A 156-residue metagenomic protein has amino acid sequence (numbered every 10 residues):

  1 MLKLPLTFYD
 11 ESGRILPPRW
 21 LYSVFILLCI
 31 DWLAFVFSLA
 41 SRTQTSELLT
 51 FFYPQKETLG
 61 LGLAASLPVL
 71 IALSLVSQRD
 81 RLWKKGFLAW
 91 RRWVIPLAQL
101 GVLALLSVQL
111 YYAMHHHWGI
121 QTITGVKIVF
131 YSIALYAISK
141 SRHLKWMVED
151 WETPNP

Functional and structural regions predicted by a protein language model:
M1-I30, A34: Cytosolic juxtamembrane helix and N-cap/initiation of the first transmembrane helix
W20-L27, L61-A65, V94-A104, V126: Hydrophobic alpha-helical transmembrane segments of polytopic
I30-T45: Membrane-helix interface motif
S38, L67-D80, K140-S141: Membrane-water interface of transmembrane alpha-helices
Q44-A65: Transmembrane alpha-helix entry/boundary detector in multi-pass membrane proteins
L75-L100: Loop-to-transmembrane helix junctions at the membrane interface
L105-G125: Membrane-helix boundary connector in multi-pass membrane proteins
G125-P156: Terminal transmembrane helical module of multi-pass membrane proteins
